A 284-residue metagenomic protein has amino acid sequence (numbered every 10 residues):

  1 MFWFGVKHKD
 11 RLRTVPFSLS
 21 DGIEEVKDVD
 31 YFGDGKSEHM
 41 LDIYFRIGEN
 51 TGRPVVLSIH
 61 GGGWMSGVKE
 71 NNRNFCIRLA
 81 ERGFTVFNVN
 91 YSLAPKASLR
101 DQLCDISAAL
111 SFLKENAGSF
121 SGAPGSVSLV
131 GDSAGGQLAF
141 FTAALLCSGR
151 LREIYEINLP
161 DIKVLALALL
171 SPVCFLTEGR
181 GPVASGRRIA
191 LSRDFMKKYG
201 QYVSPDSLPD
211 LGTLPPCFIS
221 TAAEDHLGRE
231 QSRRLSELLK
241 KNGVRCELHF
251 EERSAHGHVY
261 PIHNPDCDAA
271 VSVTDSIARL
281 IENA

Functional and structural regions predicted by a protein language model:
M1-A284: Alpha/beta-hydrolase superfamily serine-hydrolase fold, recognizing
